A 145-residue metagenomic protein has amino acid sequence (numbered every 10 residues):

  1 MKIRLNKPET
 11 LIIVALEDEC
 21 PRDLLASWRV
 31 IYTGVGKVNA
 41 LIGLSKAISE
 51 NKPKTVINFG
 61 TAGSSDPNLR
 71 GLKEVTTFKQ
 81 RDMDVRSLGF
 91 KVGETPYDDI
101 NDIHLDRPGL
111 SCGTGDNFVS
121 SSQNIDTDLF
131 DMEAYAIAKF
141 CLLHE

Functional and structural regions predicted by a protein language model:
M1-L11: Extreme N-terminal starter segment of soluble prokaryotic enzymes
I13-E17: Structural motif
D18-E145: Glycine-rich phosphate- or other oxyanion-binding loops that anchor nucleotides, phosphorylated ligands
